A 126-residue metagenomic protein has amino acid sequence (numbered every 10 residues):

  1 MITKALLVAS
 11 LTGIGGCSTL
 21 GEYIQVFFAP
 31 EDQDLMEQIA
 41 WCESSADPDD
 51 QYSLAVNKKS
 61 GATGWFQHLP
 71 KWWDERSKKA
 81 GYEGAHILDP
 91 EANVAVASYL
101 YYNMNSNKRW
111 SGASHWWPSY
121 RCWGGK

Functional and structural regions predicted by a protein language model:
M1-A46: Export/targeting segments at the very N-terminus of extracytoplasmic proteins
I24, K58, G81-Y82: Residue-level detector of alpha-helix boundaries and kinks
F28-D34, N57-G61, N93: Extracellular/periplasmic catalytic domains that process cell-envelope and extracellular macromolecules
M36-W41, D47, G64-Q67, Y99-L100: Structural recognition of the beta-strand scaffold that forms the well-ordered cores of secreted hydrolase catalytic
A46-P48, W72: Feature marks short, surface-exposed loop/turn motifs that line or immediately flank catalytic pockets and channel
D49-S53: Short, solvent-exposed loop/turn and secondary-structure capping segments
T63-K126: Catalytic and binding regions of secreted/periplasmic enzymes and modules that target cell-wall glycans
